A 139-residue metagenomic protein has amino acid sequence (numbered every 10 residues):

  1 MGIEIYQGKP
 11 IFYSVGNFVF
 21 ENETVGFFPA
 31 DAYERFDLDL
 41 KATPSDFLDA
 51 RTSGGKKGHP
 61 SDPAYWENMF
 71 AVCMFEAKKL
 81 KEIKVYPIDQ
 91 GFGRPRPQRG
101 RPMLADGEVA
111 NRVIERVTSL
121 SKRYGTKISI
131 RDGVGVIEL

Functional and structural regions predicted by a protein language model:
M1-I5, F20-E21: Active-site environment of divalent metal-dependent phosphoester hydrolases
Q7-F12: Glycine-enriched alpha-helix->loop->beta-strand junction motifs that scaffold or abut catalytic
V15-G16, F75: Fold-independent oxyanion-binding glycine-rich loops and adjacent beta-strand/coil segments at enzyme active sites
G16-F18, I88: Active-site beta-loop-alpha junctions enriched in small/polar residues
V25-L139: A short C-terminal boundary segment appended to hydrolase-like catalytic domains
